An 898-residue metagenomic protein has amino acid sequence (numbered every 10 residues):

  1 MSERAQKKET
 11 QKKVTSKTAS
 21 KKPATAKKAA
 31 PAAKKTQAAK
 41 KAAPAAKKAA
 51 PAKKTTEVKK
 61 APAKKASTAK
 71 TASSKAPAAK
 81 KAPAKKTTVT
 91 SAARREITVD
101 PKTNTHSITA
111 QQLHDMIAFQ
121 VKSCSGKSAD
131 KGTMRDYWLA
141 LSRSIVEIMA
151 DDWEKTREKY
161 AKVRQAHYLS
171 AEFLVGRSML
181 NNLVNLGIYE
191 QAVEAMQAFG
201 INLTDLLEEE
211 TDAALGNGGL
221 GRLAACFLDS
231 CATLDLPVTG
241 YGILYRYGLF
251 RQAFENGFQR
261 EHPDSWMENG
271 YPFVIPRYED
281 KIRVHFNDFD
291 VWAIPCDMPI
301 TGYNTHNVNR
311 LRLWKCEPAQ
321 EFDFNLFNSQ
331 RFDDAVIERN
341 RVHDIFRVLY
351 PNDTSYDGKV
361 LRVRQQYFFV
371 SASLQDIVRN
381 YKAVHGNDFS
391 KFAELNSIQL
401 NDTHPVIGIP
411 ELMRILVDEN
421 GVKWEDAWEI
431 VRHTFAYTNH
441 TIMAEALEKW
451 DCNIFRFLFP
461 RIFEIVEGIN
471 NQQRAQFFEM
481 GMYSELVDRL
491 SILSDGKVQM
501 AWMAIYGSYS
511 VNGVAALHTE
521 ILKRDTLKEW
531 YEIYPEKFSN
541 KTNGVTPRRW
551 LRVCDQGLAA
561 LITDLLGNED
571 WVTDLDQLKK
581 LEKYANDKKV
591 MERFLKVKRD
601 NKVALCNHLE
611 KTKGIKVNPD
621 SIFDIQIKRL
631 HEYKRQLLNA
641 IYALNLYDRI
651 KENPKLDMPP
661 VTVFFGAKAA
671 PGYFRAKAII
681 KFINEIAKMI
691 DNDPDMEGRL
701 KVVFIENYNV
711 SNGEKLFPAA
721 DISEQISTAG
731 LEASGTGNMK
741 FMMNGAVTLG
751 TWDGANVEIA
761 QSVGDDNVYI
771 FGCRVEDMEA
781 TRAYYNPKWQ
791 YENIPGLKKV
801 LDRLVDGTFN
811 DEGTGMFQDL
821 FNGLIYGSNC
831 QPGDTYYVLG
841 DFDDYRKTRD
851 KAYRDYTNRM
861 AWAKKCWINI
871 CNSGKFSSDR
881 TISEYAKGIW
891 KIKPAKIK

Functional and structural regions predicted by a protein language model:
E3-I97: Intrinsically disordered, polybasic Lys/Arg-rich low-complexity tracts
K70, K75, K81, K85-K898: A conserved ligand/cofactor-binding region detector
